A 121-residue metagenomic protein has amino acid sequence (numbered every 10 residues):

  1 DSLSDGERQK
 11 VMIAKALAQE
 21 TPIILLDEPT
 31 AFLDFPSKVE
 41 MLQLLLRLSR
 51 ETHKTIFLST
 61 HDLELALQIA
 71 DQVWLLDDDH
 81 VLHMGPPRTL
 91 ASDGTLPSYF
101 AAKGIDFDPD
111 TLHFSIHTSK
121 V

Functional and structural regions predicted by a protein language model:
I13: Hydrophobic anchor residue at the start of the ABC signature
E20: Conserved catalytic motifs of ABC-family nucleotide-binding domains
I24-D27: Catalytic Walker B motif of ABC-type/P-loop ATPase nucleotide-binding domains
V39-E51: Helical segment within the ABC ATPase nucleotide-binding domain
T60-H61: H-loop/switch region of ABC-family ATPase nucleotide-binding domains
V73-P86: H-loop (His-switch) and adjacent beta-strand-loop-beta switch element of ABC-type ATPase nucleotide-binding domains
F100-V121: ABC ATPase nucleotide-binding domains
